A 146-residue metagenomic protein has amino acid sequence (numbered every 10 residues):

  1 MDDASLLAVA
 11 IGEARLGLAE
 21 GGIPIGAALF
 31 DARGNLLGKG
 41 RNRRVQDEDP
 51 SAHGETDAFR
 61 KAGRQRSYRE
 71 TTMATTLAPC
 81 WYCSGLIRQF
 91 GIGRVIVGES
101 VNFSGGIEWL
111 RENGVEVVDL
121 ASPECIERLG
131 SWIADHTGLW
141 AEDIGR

Functional and structural regions predicted by a protein language model:
M1, I11, V117-V118, P123 (+1 more regions): Secretory/periplasmic and organellar redox-cofactor proteins
D2-E20: Short, basic/aromatic recognition patches
G17-E20, R33-G40: A short, flexible N-terminal coil/short beta segment enriched in small residues
E20-P24, Y68-E70: Short secondary-structure junction motifs
I25-G34: Short beta-strand scaffold segments in enzyme catalytic cores
G38-G130: Zn2+-dependent cytidine deaminase-like catalytic core
